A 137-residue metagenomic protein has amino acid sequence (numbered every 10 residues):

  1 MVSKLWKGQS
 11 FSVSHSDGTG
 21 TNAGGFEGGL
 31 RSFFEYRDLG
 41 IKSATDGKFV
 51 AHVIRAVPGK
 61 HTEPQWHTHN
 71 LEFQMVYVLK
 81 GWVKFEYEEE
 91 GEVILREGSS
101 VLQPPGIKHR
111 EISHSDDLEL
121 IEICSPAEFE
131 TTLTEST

Functional and structural regions predicted by a protein language model:
M1-P58, T132-T137: A short, N-terminal "cap"/entry segment at the start of jelly-roll beta-barrel domains of the cupin/DSBH fold
R31, A44-F49, G59-M75, E89: A short beta-loop-beta micro-motif enriched in histidine and acidic residues
F49-V53, S100-L102, S115-L133: A short hydrophobic beta-strand segment most commonly corresponding to one strand of the jelly-roll/cupin
V53-V57, T68-F85, I123-P126: Short, conserved beta-strand element in jelly-roll/cupin
E88-E90, S113-H114: Conserved catalytic-core motifs of eukaryotic protein kinase domains, centered on the activation segment
E89-G106: Short acidic-glycine-tyrosine-enriched beta hairpin
G106-I107, I112: Short, surface-exposed secondary-structure boundary micro-motifs
